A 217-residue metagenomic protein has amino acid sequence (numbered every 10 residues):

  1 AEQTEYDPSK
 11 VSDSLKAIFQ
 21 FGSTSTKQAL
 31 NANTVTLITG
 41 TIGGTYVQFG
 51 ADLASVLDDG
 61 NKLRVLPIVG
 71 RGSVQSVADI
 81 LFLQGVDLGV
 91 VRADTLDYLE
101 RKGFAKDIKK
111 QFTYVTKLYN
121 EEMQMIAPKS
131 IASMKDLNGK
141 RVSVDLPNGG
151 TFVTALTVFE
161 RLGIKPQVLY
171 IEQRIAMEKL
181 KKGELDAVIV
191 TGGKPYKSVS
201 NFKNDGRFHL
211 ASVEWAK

Functional and structural regions predicted by a protein language model:
A1-L66, K110: N-terminal hydrophobic or amphipathic helices and topogenic motifs
L15-I18, V77, V90-R92: Hydrophobic, small-residue-rich alpha-helical packing segments that form membrane-like cores
A32-D59, V65, N120-K182: Bilobed "Venus flytrap"/periplasmic-binding protein-like clamshell domains and structurally analogous long
N61-R64, Q84, G183, D205-G206: N-terminal secretory/targeting leader peptides
R64-Q75: Early extracytoplasmic/lumenal segment of secretory-pathway proteins
Q75-A78, G85: Mobile, glycine-rich extracellular loop/lid and propeptide segments that shape or gate substrate/ligand access
A93-T95, K102-F104, K165-K217: Pocket-lining segment of extracytoplasmic ligand-binding domains
K106-L118: A structural signal for short loop-to-beta-strand junctions that line the ligand-binding cleft of periplasmic/secreted
